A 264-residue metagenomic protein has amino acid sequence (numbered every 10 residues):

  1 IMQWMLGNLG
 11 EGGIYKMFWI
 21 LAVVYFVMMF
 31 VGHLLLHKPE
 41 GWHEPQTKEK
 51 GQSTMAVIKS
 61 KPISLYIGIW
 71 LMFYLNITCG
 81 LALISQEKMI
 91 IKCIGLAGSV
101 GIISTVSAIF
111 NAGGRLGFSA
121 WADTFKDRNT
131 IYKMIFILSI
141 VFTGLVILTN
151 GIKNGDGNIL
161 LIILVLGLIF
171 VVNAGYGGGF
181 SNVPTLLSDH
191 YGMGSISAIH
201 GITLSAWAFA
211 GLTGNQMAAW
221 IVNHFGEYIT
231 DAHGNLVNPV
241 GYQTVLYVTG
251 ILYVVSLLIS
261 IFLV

Functional and structural regions predicted by a protein language model:
I1-E40: Helix-loop-helix hairpin linking two adjacent transmembrane segments in secondary transporters
M2, P62-S119, F180, P184 (+1 more regions): Extracytoplasmic gate region of multi-pass secondary transporters
I14, G95-S107, R128, L161 (+4 more regions): Juxtamembrane helix-start elements in MFS-like secondary transporters
K16-L21, V100, I131, I199 (+1 more regions): Alpha-helical transmembrane segments of multi-pass secondary-active solute transporters
M29-H37, A208, Y247-V264: Multi-pass alpha-helical transporter architecture, strongest for 12-TM Major Facilitator/SLC carriers used
H37-M55: Flexible cytoplasmic inter-helical loops of multi-pass small-molecule transporters
I69, F73, C79, I94 (+3 more regions): C-terminal transmembrane helical hairpin of 12-TM major facilitator-type secondary transporters
H190-E227: A late C-terminal transmembrane helix in Major Facilitator Superfamily
